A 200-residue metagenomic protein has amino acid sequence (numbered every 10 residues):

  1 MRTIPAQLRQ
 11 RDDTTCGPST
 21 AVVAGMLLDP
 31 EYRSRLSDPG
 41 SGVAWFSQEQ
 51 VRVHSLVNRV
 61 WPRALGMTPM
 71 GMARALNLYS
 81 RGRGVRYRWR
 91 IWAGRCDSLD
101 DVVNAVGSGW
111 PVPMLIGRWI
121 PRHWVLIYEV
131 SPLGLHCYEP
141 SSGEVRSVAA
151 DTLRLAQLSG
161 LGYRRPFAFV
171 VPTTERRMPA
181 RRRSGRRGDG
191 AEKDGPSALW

Functional and structural regions predicted by a protein language model:
M1-W61, D189, D194, L199-W200: Active-site nucleophile-adjacent alpha helix/oxyanion-hole segment immediately C-terminal to the catalytic cysteine
Y32, S37-G40, Y128-V130, D151-L153 (+1 more regions): Generic preference for flexible, low-structure residues
A44-P179: Conserved active-site-adjacent core of cysteine acyl-enzyme catalytic domains
F169-W200: Long, low-complexity intrinsically disordered regions
